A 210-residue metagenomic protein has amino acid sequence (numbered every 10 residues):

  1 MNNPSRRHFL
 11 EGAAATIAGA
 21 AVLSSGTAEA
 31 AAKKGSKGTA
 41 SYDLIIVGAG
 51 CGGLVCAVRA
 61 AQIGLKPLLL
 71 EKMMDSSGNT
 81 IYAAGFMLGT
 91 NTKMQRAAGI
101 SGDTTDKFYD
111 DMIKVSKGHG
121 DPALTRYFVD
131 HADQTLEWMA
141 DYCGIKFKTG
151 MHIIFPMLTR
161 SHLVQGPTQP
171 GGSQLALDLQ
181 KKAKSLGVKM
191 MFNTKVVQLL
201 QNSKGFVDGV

Functional and structural regions predicted by a protein language model:
M1-I17: N-terminal secretory signal peptides and thylakoid transit peptides that target proteins across membranes
G12, K66, K72-K189, N193-F206: Conserved N-terminal/central alpha/beta ligand/cofactor-binding core
A30-A40: A short, basic/flexible loop-to-alpha-helix module at the beginning of a structural domain
G38-G50: Beta1/beta-strand and adjacent pyrophosphate-binding region of the FAD-binding site in flavoprotein oxidoreductases
G53: N-terminal Rossmann-fold NAD(P) dinucleotide-binding loop
A60: Aromatic pocket-lining residues of Rossmann-like dinucleotide-binding sites
